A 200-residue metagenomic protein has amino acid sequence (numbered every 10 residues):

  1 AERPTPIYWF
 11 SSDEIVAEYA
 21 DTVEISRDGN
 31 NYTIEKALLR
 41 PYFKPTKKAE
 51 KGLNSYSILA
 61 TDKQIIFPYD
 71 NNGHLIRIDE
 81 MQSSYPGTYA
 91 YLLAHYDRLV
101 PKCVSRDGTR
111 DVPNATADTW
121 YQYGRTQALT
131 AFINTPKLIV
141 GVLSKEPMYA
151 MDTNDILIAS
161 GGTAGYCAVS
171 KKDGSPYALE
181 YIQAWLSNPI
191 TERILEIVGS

Functional and structural regions predicted by a protein language model:
A1-S200: Polybasic, glycine- and aromatic-enriched phosphate-binding surface used to engage nucleic acids
